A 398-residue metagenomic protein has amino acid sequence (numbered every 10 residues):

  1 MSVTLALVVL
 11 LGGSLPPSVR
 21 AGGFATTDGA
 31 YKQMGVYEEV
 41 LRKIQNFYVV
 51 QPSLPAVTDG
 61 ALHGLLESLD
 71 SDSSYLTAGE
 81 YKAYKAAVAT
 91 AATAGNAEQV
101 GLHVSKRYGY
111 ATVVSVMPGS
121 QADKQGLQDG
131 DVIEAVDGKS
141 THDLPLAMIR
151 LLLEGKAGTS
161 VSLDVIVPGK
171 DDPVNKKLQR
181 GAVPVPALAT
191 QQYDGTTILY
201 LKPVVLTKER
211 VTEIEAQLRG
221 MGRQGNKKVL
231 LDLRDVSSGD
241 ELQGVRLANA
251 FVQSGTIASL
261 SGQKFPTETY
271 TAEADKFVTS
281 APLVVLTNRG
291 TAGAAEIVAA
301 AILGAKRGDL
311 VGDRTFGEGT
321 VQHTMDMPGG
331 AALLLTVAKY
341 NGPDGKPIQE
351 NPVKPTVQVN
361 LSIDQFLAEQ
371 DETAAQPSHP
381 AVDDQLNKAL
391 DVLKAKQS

Functional and structural regions predicted by a protein language model:
M1-Y75, A111, N226, K396-S398: Terminal targeting/pro-maturation regions of precursor/exported proteins
G22-Q33, R42-V49, S53-L54, T112-S115 (+2 more regions): Cleft-lining beta-strand/loop regions that shape enzyme active-site pockets
Y48-V114, S160-S162, I166-L178, V183-T190 (+2 more regions): Extended, small/polar residue-biased N-terminal targeting/export presequences and adjacent propeptide/linker tracts
A295, P343-D344: Short helix/loop capping segments that flank catalytic or ligand/cofactor-binding pockets
A332, D344-S398: Conserved functional hotspot residues or short segments at active or partner-binding sites across diverse domains
